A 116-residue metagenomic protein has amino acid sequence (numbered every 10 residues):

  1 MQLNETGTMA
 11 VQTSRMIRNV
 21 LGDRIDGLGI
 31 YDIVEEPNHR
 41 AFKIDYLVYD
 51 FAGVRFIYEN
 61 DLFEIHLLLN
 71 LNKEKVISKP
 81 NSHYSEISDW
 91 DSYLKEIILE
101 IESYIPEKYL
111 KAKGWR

Functional and structural regions predicted by a protein language model:
L3, P80-R116: Acidic, proline/glycine-rich low-complexity IDRs
E5-G27: Amphipathic alpha-helical segments
N19-D23, G27, Y31, E100-E107 (+1 more regions): Surface-exposed polar/charged interaction patches
D23-L69: Amphipathic, interaction-prone secondary-structure segments
F51-Y93: Intrinsically disordered, low-complexity regulatory segments enriched in Ser/Thr/Pro and charged residues
